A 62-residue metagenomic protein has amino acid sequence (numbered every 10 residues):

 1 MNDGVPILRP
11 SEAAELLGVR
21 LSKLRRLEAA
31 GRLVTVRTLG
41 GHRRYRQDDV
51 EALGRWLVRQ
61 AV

Functional and structural regions predicted by a protein language model:
M1-D3, V34, R59: Short, compositionally biased terminal leader/tail segments enriched in small/polar residues
M1-K23: Polyanion-binding surface elements
N2-D3, Y45, L53: Aromatic/pi-system hotspot detector in well-structured domains
P6-I7, E28, Q47: Generic alpha-helix initiation/capping and coil-helix boundary signal
P10-A13, E28, G54: Small side chains
L16-R43: Major-groove DNA-recognition helix of helix-turn-helix-type DNA-binding domains
V50-V62: A short, Lys/Arg-enriched interface patch at domain edges and termini
